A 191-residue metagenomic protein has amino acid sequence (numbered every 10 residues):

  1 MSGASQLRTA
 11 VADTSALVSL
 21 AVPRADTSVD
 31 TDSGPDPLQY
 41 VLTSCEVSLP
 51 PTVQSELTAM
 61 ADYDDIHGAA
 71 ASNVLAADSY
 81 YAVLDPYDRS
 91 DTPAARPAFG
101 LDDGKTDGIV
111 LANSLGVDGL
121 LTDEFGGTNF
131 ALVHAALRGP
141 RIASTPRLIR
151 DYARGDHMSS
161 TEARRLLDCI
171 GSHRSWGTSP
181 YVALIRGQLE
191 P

Functional and structural regions predicted by a protein language model:
S2-L115, G127-A131, L137-G139, R147 (+3 more regions): Active-site-proximal, substrate-binding regions of enzyme catalytic domains and RNA-binding/basic surfaces
D118: Short acidic/polar active-site loop segments enriched in Thr and Asp
L121-T122: Short beta-strand scaffold positions
Y152-G155: Charged/polar low-complexity intrinsically disordered segments, enriched in acidic residues
